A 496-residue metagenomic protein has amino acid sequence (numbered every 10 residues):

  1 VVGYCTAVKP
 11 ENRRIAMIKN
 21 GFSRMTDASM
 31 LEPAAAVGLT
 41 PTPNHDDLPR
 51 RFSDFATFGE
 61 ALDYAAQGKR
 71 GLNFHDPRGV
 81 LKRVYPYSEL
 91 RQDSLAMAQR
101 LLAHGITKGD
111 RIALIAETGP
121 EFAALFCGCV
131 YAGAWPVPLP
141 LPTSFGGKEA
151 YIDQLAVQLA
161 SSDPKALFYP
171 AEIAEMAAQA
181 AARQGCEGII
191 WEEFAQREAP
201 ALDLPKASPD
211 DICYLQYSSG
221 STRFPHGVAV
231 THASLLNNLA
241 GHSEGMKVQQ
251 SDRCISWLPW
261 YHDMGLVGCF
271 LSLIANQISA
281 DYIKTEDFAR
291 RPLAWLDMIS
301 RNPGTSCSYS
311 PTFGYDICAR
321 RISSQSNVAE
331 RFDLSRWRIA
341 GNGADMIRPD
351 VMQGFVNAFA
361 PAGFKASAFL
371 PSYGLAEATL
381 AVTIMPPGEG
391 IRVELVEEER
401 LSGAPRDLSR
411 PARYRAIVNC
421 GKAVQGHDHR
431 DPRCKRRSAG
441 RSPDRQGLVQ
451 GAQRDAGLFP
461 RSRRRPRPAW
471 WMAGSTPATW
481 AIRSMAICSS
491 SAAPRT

Functional and structural regions predicted by a protein language model:
C5-T6, N12-Y85, E89-H104, K108 (+3 more regions): N-lobe entry segment of adenylate-forming
R50, L72-C127, S144-D153, A199 (+2 more regions): Conserved AMP-binding/adenylate-forming core of the ANL superfamily
R70, A199-Y217, R223-F224, S234 (+2 more regions): Conserved pre-ATP/AMP-binding loop-to-beta segment of ANL
G79, S144-K148, I152-Q158, D163-D210 (+5 more regions): ANL superfamily adenylate-forming
L102, C127-P138, S161, H262 (+1 more regions): Short hydrophobic alpha-helices that are characteristic scaffold elements of the AMP-binding
L236-R253, D263-S306, R320-N327: Conserved AMP-binding/adenylation subdomain of ANL enzymes
I299, G304-Y309, R321-Y414, D428-H429 (+1 more regions): Gly/Ser/Thr-rich phosphate-binding loop
A416-S442, Q446-T496: Conserved ATP-binding/catalytic segment of the ANL
